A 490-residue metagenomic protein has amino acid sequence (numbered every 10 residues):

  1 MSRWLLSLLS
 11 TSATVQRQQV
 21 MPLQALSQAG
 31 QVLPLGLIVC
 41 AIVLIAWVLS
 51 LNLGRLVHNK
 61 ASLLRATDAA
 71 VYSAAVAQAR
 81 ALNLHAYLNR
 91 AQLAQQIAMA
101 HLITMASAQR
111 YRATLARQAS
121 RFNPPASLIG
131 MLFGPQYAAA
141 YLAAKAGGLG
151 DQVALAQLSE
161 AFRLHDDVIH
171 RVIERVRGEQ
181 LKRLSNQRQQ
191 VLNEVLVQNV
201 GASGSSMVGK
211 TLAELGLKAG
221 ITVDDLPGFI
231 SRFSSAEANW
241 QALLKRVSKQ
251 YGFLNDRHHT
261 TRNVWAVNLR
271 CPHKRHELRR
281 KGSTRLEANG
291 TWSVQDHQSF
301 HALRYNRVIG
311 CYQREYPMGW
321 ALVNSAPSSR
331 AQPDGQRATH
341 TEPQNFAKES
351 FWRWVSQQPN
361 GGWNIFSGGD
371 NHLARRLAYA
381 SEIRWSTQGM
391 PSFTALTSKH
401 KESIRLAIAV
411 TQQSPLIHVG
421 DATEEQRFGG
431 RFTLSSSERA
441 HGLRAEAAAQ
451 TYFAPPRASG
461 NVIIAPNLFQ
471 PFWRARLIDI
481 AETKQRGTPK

Functional and structural regions predicted by a protein language model:
W4-S107: Alpha-helical assembly-interface signal, strongest on the long, hydrophobic N-terminal helix that forms
L93-K490: Long, compositionally biased low-complexity segments
